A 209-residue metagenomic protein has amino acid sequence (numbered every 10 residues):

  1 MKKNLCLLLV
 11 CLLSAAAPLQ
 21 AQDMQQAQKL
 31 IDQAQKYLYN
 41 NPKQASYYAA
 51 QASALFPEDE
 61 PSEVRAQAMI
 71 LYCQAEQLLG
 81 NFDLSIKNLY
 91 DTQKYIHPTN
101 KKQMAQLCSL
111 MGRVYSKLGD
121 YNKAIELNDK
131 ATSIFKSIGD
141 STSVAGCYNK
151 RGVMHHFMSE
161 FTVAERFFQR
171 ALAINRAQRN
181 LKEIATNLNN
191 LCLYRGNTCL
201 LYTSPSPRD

Functional and structural regions predicted by a protein language model:
L19-I70: N-terminal leader/linker segments that initiate helical-solenoid repeat arrays
I31, L38, Q67-L78, Q106-K117 (+2 more regions): Conserved alpha-helical positions within TPR/SEL1-like repeat arrays
A49, F56-P57, Y95-H97, Y115 (+4 more regions): Eukaryotic all-alpha helical interaction scaffolds
E58-P61, H97-N100, S137-D140, R176-N180: Short coil/turn linkers that connect adjacent helices within long alpha-helical scaffolds, especially alpha-solenoid
Y202-D209: Conserved small/polar residues in nucleotide/adenosyl-binding loops
